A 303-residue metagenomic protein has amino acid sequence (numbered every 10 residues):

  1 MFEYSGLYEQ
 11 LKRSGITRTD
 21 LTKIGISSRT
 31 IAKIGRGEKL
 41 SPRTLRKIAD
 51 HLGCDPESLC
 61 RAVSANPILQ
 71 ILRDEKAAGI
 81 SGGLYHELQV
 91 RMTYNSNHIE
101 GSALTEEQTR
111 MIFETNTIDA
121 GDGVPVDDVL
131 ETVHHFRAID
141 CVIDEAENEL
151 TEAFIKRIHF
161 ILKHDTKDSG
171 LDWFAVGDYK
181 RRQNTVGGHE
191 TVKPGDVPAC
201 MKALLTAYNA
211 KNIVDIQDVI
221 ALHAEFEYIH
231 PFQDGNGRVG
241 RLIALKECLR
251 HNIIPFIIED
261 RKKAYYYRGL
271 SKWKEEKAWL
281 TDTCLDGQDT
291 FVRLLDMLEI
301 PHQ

Functional and structural regions predicted by a protein language model:
M1-T19: A short, Lys/Arg-rich alpha-helix, primarily the initiator
L11, T22, A49: The alpha-helix within a helix-turn-helix
G15-I16, L40-R43: Residue-level signal for the short linker/turn that defines the boundary of a DNA-recognition helix
T22, A32-K33, R46, C60: Key DNA-contacting residues within the recognition helix of helix-turn-helix
I26-L40: Recognition helix of helix-turn-helix/homeodomain-like DNA-binding domains that insert into the DNA major groove
R43-S58: DNA major-groove recognition helix of helix-turn-helix/homeodomain DNA-binding modules
R61-Q303: FIC/Doc superfamily catalytic core
